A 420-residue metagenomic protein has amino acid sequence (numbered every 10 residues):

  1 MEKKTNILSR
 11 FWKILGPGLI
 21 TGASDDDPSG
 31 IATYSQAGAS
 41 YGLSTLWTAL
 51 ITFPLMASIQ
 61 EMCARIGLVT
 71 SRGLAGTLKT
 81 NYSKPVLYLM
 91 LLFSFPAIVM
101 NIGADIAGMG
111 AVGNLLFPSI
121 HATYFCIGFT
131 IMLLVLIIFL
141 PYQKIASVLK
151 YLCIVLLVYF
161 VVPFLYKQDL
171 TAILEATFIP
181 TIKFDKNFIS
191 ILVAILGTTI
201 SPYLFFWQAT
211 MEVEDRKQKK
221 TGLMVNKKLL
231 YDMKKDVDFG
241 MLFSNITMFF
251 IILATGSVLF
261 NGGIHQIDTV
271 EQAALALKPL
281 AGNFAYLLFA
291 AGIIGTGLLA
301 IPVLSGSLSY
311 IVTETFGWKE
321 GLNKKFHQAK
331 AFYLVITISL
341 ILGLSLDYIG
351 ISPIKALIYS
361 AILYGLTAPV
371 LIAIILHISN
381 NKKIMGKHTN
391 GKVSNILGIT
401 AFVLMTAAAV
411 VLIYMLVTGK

Functional and structural regions predicted by a protein language model:
M1-S29, G222, K228-D232, D238-F239: Membrane-interface "cap" regions at the ends of multi-pass membrane proteins
S9, Q36-E61, A75-T80, K84-L87: Extracellular loop-to-transmembrane helix junctions
G22, L55-M56, Q60-C63, P85-I106 (+3 more regions): Helix-loop-helix module between adjacent transmembrane segments
G42, V69-P96, L116-A122, D238 (+3 more regions): Transmembrane-helix boundary/entry motifs in multi-pass membrane transporters
L55-V69, T210-Q218, L242-Q272: Extracellular/periplasmic helix-exit of transmembrane alpha-helices
K84, T123-G128, F239, F243 (+3 more regions): Loop-to-transmembrane helix boundary motifs in multi-pass membrane proteins
L91-L92, L116-F139, I154-F164, K330-L342 (+1 more regions): Transmembrane alpha-helical segments of multi-pass small-molecule transport proteins
I154-T181, G197-E212, I374-K383, A408-G419: Hydrophobic alpha-helical segments and their helix-loop junctions in multi-pass secondary transporters
